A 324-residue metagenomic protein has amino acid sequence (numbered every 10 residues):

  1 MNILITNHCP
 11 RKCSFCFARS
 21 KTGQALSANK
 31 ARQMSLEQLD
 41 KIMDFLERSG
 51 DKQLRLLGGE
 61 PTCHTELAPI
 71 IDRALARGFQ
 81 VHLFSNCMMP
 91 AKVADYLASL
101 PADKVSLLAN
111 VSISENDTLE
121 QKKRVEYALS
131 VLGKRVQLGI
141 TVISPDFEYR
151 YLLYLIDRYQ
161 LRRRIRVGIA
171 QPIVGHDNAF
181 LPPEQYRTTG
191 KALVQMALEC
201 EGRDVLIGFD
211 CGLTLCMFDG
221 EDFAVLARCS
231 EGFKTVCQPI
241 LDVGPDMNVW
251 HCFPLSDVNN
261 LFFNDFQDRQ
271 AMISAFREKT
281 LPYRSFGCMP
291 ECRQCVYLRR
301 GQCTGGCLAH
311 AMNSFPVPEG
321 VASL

Functional and structural regions predicted by a protein language model:
M1-E37: Canonical Radical SAM [4Fe-4S] cluster-binding loop centered on the CxxxCxxC motif and its immediate flanking residues
M1-N2, R48, R277-K279: N-terminal [4Fe-4S]-dependent radical SAM core
C9, C13-C16, C216, C229 (+5 more regions): Disulfide-bonded cysteines in secreted/extracellular proteins and peptides
K12, G58, P245-D246: Residue-level recognition of short loop/turn positions
T22, S35-L57, H64-Q185: Radical SAM/AdoMet-radical enzyme domain recognition
R164, I173-N259: A C-terminal junction/extension of Radical SAM enzymes
N248-V249, F253-L324: Flexible mid-to-C-terminal extensions adjoining Fe-S/redox cofactors in radical SAM and related proteins
